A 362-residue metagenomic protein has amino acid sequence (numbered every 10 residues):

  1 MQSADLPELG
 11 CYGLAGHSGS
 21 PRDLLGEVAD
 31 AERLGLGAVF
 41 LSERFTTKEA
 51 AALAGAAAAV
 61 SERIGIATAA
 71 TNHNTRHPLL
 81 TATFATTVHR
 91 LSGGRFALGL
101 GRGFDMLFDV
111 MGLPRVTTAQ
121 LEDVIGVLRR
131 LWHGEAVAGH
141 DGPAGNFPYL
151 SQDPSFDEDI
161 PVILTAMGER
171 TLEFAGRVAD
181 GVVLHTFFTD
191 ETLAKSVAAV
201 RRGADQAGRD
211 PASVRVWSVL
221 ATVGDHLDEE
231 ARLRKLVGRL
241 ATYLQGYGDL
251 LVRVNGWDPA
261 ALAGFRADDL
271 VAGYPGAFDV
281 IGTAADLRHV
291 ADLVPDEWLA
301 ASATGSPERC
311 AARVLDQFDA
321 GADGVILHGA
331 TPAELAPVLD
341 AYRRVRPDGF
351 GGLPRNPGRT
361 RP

Functional and structural regions predicted by a protein language model:
M1-T68, I160, N356-R361: N-terminal beta1-alpha1-beta2 module of alpha/beta enzyme domains
Q2, P114-D153, L193-A194, A198 (+2 more regions): An alpha-helical appendage that flanks or caps ligand/catalytic pockets
P7-L14, V39-L41, G65-A69, F96-L100 (+4 more regions): Hydrophobic faces of well-ordered beta-strands that scaffold small-molecule active sites in alpha/beta enzyme cores
E8-R22, T71-P78, F156-M167, T222-D225 (+1 more regions): Active-site mouth loops of central-metabolism enzymes
S18-A31, T81-F84, A166-F174, L236 (+1 more regions): Short, acidic/polar
G35, A57, V88, L128 (+3 more regions): Conserved, mostly hydrophobic/aromatic
A38-V60, N72, F104-F108, F187-D190 (+2 more regions): Glycine-rich, proline-tolerant flexible connector loops at the mouths of alpha/beta enzymes
A50-T71, V124-V127, L131, Q206 (+1 more regions): Alpha-helix-loop-beta-strand connector modules within alpha/beta enzyme cores
